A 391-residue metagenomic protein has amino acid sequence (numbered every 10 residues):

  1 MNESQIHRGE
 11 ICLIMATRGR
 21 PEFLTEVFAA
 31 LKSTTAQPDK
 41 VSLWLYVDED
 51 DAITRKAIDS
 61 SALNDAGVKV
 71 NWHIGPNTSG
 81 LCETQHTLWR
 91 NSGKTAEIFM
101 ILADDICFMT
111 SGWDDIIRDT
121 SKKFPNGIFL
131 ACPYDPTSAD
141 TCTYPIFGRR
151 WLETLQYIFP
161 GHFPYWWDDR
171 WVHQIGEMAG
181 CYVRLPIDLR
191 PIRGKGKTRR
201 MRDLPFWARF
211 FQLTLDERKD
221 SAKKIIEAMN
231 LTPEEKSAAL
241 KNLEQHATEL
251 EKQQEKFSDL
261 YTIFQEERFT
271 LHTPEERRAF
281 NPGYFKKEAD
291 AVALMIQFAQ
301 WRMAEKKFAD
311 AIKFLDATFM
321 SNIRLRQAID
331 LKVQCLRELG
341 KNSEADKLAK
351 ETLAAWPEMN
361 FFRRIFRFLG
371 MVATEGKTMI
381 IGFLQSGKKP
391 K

Functional and structural regions predicted by a protein language model:
E26-K40: Short, acidic, metal-binding catalytic loop of nucleotide-sugar glycosyltransferases
L45-D59, C107: A conserved acidic beta->alpha catalytic loop
P76-T84, W89, Y165-W166: A short, glycine-/small-residue-rich helix N-cap motif at loop->alpha-helix starts within glycosyltransferase
H86-I98: Active-site nucleotide-sugar/metal-binding loop of Leloir-type enzymes
A96-C107: Short beta-strand-to-loop acidic/aromatic patch adjacent to the donor-nucleotide binding site
I106-Y144, R150, C181-R184: Conserved donor NDP-sugar-binding/catalytic core segment of glycosyltransferases
W166, R170-A279, V292-A293: C-terminal catalytic/acceptor-binding lobe
